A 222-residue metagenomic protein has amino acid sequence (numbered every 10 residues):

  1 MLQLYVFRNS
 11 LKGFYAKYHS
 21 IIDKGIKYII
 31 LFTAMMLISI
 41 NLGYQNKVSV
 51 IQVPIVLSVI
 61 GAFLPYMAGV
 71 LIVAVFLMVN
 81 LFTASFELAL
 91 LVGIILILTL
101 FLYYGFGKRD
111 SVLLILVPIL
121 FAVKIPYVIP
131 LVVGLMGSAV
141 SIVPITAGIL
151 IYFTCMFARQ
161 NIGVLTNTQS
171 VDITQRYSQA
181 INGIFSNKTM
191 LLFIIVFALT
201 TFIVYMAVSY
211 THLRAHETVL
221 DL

Functional and structural regions predicted by a protein language model:
M1-K17: Short, Lys/Arg-rich, polar N-terminal cytosolic tail immediately upstream of the first transmembrane signal-anchor
S20-A74, N80-L81: Hydrophobic transmembrane alpha-helices
N46-V48, A84-G93, M190-L192: Structural signature of hydrophobic alpha-helical transmembrane segments
V53-L64, I72-N80, L98-Y103, L114-L120 (+1 more regions): Generic transmembrane alpha-helix motif of multi-pass integral membrane proteins
N161-N182: Membrane-interface interhelical connector segments
S178-L199: Hydrophobic alpha-helical transmembrane segments
I194-L213: Transmembrane alpha-helical segments in integral membrane proteins
H212-A215, V219-L222: Single conserved hydrophobic/aromatic residue that forms the stacking wall/gate of nucleotide- or nucleobase-binding
